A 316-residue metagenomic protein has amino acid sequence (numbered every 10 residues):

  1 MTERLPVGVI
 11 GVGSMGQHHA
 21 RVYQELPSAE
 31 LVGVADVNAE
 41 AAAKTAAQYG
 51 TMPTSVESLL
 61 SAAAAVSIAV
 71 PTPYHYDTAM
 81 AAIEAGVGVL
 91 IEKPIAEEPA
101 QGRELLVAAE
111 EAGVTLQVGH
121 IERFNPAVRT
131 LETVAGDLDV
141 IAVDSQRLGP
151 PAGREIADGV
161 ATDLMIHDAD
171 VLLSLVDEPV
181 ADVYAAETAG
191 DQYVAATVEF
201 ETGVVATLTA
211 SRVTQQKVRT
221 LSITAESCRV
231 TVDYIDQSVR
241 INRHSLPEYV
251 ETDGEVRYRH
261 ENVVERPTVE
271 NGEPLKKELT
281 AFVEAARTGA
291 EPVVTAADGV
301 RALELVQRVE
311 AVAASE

Functional and structural regions predicted by a protein language model:
M1, E40, A65-I68, E201 (+1 more regions): C-terminal helix-rich "cap/oligomerization" subdomain common to oxidoreductases
M1-P6, Q17, S28, S61 (+7 more regions): Haloarchaeal acidic low-complexity proteome signature biased toward cell-envelope/secretome components but also
M1-Y49, L172: N-terminal Rossmann-like dinucleotide-binding module
H19, Y49-L106: Beta-loop-alpha module in the N-terminal Rossmann-like domain of NAD(P)-dependent dehydrogenases, especially those
I91, L116-V118, V232: Hydrophobic residues in well-ordered beta-strands that form the structural core
A96-E155: A contiguous active-site-proximal alpha/beta segment in oxidoreductase catalytic domains
A152-Q216, S222: Rossmann-like dinucleotide-binding domain that binds NAD(P)(H)
A206-K277: NAD(P)-dinucleotide binding in Rossmann-like oxidoreductases
